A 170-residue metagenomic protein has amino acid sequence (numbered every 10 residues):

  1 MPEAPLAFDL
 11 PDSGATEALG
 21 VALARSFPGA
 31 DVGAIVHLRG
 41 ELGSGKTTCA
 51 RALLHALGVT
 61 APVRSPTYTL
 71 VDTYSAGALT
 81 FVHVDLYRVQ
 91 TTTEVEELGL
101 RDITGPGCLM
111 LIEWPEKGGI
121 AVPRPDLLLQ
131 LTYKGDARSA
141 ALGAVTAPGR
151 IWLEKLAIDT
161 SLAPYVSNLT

Functional and structural regions predicted by a protein language model:
M1-A7, H55, Q90-T93, R101-T170: Short phosphate-coordinating micro-motif centered on Lys-Gly-acidic
P2-L23: N-terminal pre-Walker A segment at the start of P-loop NTPase domains
R25-G33: Phosphate-binding P-loop
V36-L38: Hydrophobic anchor at the beta1->P-loop junction of P-loop NTPases
L42: The conserved Walker
K46: Conserved lysine of the Walker
V59-Y74: Short beta-strand-centered segment that lines the nucleotide-binding/catalytic pocket of NTP-utilizing
